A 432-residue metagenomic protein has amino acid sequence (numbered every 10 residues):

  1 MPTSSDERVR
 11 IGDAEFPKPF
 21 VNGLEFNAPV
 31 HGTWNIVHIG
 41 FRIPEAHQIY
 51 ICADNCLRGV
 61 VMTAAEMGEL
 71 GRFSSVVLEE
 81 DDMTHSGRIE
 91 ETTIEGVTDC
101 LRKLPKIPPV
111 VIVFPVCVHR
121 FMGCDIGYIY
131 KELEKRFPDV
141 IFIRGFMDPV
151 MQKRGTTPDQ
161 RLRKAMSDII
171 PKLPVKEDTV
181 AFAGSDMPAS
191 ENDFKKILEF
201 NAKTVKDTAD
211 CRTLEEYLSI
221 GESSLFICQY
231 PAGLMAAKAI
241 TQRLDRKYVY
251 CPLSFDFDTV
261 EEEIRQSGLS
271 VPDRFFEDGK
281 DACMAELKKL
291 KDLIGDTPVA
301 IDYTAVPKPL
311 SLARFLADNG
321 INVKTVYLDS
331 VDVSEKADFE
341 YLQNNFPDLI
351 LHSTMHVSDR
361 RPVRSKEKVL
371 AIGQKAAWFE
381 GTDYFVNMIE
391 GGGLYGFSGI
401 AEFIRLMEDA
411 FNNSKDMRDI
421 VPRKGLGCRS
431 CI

Functional and structural regions predicted by a protein language model:
M1-I432: An N-terminal assembly and electron-transfer interface module characteristic of large anaerobic redox and radical
